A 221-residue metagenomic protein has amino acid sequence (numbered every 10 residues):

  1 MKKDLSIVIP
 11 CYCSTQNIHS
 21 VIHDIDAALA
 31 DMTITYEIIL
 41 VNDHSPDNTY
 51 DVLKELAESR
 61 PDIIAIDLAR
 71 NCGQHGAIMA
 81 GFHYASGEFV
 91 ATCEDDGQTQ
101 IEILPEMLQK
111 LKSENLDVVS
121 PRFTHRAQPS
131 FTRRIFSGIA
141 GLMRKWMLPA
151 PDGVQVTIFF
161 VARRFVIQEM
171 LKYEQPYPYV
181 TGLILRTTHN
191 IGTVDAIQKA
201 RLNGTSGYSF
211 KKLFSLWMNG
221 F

Functional and structural regions predicted by a protein language model:
D4-S6, E37: Cell-envelope/extracellular polymer assembly enzymes that use nucleotide-activated donors
S14-L29: Short, well-formed alpha-helical segments that are part of the catalytic scaffolds of diverse glycosyltransferases
Q16-H19, D47-L56: Acidic helix N-cap motif at the loop->helix transition within catalytic regions of sugar-transfer enzymes
L29-I34, L56-I63: Short helix-capping segments at alpha-helix termini
I34-H44, I66-D67: Short beta-strand/loop segment that forms part of the nucleotide-sugar
N42-D51, G97-Q98: A conserved acidic beta->alpha catalytic loop
I66-R70, Q74-Y84, F89-T92, Q98-P178 (+1 more regions): Acceptor/aglycone-binding surface of glycosyltransferases and processive sugar-polymer synthases
